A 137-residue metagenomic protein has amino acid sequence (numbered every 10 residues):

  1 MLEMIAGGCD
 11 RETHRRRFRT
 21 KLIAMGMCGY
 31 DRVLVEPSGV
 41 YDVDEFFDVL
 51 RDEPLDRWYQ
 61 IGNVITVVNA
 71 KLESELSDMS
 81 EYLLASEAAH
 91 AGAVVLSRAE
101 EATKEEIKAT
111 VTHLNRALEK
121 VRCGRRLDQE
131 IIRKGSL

Functional and structural regions predicted by a protein language model:
M1-S77, Y82: Nucleotide-state-sensitive switch-loop elements of NTP-binding domains
C28, H90-A91: Structured helix-beta-strand junction loops
D52-Y59, L84-S86, V111-L118: A short alpha->loop->secondary-structure connector
N63, G92-A93: Well-ordered beta-strand positions
Y82-L83, H90: Short, glycine-/small-residue-rich phosphate/pyrophosphate-handling segment
A93-L96, E101-L137: C-terminal accessory "lid"/substrate-recognition subdomains
